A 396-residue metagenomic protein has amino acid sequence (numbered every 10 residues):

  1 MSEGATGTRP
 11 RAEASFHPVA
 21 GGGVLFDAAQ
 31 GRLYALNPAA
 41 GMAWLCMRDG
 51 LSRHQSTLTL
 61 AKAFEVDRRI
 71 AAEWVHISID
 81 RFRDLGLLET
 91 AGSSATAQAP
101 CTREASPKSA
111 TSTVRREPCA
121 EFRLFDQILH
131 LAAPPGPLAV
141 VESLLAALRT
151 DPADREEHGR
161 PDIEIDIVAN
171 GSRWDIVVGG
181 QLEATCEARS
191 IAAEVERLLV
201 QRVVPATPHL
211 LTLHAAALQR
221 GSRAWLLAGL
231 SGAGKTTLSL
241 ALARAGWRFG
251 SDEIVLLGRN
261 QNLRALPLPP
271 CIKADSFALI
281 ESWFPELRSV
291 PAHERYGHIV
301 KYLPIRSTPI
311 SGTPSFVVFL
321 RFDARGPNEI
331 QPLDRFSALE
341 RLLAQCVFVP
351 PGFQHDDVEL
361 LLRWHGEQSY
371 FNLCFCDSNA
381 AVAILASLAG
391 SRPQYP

Functional and structural regions predicted by a protein language model:
M1-A28: Long, low-complexity, charged/polar intrinsically disordered regions in eukaryotic proteins
H17, P118-F125, A216-R220: Short acidic-hydrophobic surface loop/beta-edge motif
A29-P118: Long, charge-rich, low-complexity alpha-helical segments
H54, P100-R103, S109, P134 (+4 more regions): Glycine-rich, often acidic-flanked micro-motifs that create phosphate/phosphodiester-binding or positioning elements
E157-R202, A389: Charged, amphipathic alpha-helical linker segments immediately N-terminal to NTP-binding catalytic cores
P205-R220: Pre-Walker A adenine-sensing motif
K235: Conserved lysine of the Walker
L238-S239: Post-Walker A alpha-helix
